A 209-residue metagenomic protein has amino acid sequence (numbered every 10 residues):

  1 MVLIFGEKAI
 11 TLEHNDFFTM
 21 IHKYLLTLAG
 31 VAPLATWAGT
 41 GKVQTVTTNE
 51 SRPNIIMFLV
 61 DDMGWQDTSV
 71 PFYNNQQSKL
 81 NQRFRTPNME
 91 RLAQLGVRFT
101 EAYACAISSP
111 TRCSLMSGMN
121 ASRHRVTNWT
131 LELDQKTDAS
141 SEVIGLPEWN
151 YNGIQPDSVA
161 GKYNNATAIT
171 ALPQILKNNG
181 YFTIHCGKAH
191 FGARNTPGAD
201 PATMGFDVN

Functional and structural regions predicted by a protein language model:
M1-E50: Bacterial Sec-dependent N-terminal signal peptides
I21-K23, G39-N209: Formylglycine-dependent sulfatase
